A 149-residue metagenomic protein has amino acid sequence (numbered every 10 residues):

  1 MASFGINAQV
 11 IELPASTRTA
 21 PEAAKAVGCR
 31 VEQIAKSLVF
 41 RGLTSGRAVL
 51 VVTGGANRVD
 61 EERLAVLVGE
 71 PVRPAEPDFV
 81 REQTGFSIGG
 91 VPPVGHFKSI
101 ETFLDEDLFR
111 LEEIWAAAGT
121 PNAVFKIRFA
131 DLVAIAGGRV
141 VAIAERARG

Functional and structural regions predicted by a protein language model:
M1-G149: Extended, low-hydrophobicity, polar/charged segments
